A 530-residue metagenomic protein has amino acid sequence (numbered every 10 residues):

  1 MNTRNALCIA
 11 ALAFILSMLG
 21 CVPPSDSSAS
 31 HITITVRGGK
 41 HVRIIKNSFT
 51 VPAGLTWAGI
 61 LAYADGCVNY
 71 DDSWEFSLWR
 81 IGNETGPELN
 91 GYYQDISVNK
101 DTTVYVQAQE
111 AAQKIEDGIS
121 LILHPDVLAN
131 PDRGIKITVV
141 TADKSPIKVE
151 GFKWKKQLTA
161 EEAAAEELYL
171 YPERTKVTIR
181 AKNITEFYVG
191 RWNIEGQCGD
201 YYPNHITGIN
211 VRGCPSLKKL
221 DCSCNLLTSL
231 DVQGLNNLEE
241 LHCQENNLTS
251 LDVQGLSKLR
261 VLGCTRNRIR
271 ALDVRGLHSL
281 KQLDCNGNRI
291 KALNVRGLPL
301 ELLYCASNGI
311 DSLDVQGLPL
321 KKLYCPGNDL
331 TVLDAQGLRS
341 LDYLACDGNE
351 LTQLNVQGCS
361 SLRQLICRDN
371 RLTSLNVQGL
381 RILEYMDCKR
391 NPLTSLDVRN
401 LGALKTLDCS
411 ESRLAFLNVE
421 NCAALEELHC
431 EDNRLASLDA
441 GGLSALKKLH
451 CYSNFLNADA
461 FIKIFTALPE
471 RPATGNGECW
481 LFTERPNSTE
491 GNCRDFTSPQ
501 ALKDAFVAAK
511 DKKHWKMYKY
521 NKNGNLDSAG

Functional and structural regions predicted by a protein language model:
I9-M18: Bacterial N-terminal signal peptides
A11, G86-E110, P172-R174: Extracellular interaction modules
C21-H41, V104-K218, S453-G530: N-terminal capping/linker segments that flank leucine-rich repeat
L55-Y92: Surface-exposed interfaces of beta-sheet-rich extracellular modules
F187, G199, L220-C222, L241-C243 (+11 more regions): Conserved hydrophobic beta-strand positions in leucine-rich repeat
C214-S216, L235-L238, L256-L259, L277-L280 (+9 more regions): Leucine-rich repeat
